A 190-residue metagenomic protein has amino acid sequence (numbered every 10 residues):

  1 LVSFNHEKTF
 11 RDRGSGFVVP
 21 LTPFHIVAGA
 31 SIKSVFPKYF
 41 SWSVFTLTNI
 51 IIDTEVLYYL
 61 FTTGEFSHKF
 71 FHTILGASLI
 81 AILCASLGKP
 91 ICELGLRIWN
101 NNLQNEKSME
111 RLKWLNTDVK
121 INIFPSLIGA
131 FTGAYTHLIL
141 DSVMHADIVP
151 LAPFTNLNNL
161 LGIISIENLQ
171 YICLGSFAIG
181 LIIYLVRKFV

Functional and structural regions predicted by a protein language model:
L1-F4, K8-V190: N-terminal membrane-targeting hydrophobic helices
